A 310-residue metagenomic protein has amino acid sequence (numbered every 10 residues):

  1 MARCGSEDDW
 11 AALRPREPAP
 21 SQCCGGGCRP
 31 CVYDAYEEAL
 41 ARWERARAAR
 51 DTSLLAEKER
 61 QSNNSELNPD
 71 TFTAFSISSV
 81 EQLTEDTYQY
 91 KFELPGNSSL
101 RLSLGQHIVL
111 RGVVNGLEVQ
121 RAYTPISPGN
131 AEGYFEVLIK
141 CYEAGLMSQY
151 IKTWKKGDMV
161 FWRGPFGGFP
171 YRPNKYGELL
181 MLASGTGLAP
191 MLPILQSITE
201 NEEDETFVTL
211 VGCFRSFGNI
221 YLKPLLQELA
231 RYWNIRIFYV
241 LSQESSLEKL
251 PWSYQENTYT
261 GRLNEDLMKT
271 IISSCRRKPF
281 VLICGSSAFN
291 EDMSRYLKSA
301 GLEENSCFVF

Functional and structural regions predicted by a protein language model:
A2-G27, C31, L40, P69-T71 (+1 more regions): Reductase modules of NAD(P)H-dependent flavoproteins
R29-A49: Iron-sulfur (Fe-S) cluster-binding segments and ferredoxin-like electron-carrier domains, especially [2Fe-2S]
E44-Q61: Short microdomains enriched in Cys/His and/or Lys/Arg
Q61-M159, P170, G177, F214-S216 (+1 more regions): Ferredoxin-reductase
G105, G187, S286: Short, conserved phosphate/pyrophosphate- and ester-handling motifs at nucleotide-, phospho-/glycolipid
M147, R163-Y171, E265-D266: A short, well-structured juxtamembrane/interface segment
P173-G177, C275-R277: Short helix-loop-beta connector
L188-E202: Histidine-anchored nucleotide/phosphate-binding helix
